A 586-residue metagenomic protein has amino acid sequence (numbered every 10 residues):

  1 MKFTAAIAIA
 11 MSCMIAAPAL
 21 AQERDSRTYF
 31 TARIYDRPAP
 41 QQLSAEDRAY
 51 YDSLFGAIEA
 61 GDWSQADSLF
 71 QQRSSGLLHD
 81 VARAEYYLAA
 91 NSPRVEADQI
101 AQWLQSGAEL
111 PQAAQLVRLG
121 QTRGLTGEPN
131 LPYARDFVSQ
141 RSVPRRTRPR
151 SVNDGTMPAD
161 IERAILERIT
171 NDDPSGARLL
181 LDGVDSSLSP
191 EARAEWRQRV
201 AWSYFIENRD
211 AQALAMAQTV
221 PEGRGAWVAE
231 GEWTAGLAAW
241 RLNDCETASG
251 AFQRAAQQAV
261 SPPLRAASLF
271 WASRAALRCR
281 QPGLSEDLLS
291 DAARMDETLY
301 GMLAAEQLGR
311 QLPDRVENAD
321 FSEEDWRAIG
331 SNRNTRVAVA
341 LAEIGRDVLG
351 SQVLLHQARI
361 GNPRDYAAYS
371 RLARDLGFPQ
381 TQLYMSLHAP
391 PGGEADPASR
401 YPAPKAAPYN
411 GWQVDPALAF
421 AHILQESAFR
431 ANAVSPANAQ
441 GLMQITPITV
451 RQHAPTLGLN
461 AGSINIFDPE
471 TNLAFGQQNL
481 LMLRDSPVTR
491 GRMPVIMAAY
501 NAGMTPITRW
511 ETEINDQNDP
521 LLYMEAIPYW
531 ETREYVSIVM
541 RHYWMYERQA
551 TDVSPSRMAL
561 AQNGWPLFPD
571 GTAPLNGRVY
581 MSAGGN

Functional and structural regions predicted by a protein language model:
A17-A21: Sec/Tat signal peptide C-region and signal peptidase I cleavage site
Q22, T31-L125, P129, Y133-A134 (+6 more regions): Alpha-helical, heptad-rich or low-complexity scaffold/stalk segments that mediate oligomerization or tethering
D36-L43, D67-L77, L88-N91, Q102-L110 (+10 more regions): Solenoid-like repeat scaffolds
R48-D62, G155-L179, R199-E207, R333-L349 (+1 more regions): Alpha-helical segment of the N-proximal tetratricopeptide repeat
F55, L88, L166, W202 (+4 more regions): Residue-level recognition of tetratricopeptide repeat
A84-L88, A97-A113, L119, P190-A194 (+10 more regions): Catalytic glycan-binding domains that act on GlcNAc-containing polysaccharides
